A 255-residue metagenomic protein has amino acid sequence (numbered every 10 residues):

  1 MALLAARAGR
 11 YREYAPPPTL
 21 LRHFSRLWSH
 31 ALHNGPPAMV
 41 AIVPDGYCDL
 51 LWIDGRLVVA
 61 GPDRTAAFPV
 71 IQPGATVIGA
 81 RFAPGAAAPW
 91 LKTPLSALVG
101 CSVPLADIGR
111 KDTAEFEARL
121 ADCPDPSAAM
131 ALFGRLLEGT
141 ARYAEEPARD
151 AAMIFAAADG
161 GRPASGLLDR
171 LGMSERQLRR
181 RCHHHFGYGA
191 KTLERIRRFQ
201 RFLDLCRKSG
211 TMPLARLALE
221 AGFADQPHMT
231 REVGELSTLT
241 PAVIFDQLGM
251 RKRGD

Functional and structural regions predicted by a protein language model:
M1-G166, R170-E175, H185-A190, D204-K208 (+2 more regions): Alpha-helical bundle regulatory/interaction domains
C182, E194, E232-G234, F245: DNA major-groove recognition helix of helix-turn-helix
